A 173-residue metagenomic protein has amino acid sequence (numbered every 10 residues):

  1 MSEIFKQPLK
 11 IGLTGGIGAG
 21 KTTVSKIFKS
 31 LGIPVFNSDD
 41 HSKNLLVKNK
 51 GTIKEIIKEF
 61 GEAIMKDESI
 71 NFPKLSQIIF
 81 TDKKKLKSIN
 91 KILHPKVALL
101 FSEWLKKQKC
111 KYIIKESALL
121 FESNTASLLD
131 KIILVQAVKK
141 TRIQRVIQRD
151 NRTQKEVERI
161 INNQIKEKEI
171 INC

Functional and structural regions predicted by a protein language model:
M1-L9: Extreme N-terminal, non-catalytic leader segments that precede Walker-type/kinase nucleotide-binding cores
I11-L13: Hydrophobic anchor at the beta1->P-loop junction of P-loop NTPases
G16, F28: P-loop (Walker A) phosphate-binding loop of NTP-binding proteins
A19: ATP-binding Walker
T22: Walker A/P-loop
D40-K109: ATP-dependent small-molecule kinase phosphotransfer cores that center on conserved nucleotide phosphate-binding segments
L99-K107, Y112-R145: ATP-dependent NMP and nucleoside kinases share a basic, alpha-helical "lid"
L100-F101, K109, S127-L128, K139 (+1 more regions): Small-molecule kinase domains that catalyze NTP-dependent phosphoryl transfer to phosphate-bearing small molecules
